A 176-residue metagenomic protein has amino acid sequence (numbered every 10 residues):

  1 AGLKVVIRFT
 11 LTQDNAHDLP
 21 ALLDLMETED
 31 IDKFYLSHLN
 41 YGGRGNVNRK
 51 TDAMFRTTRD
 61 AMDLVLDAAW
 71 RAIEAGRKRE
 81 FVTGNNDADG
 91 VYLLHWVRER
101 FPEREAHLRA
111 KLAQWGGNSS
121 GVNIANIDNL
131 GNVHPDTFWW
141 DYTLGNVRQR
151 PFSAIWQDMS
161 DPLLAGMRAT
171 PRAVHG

Functional and structural regions predicted by a protein language model:
A1-L130, W140-V147: Radical SAM enzyme [4Fe-4S]-AdoMet core and its adjacent flexible, acidic and glycine-rich loops/tails across
H107, L112, F138-G176: Membrane-interface junctions of multi-pass transporters
